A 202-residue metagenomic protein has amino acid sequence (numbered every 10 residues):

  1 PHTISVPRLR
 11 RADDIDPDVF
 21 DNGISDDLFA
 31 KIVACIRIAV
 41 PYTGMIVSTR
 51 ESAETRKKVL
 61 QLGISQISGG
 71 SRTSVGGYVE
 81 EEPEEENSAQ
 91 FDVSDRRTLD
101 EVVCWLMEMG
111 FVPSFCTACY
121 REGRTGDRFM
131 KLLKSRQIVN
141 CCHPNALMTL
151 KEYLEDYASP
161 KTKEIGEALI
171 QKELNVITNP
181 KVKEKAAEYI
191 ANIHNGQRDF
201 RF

Functional and structural regions predicted by a protein language model:
P1-I15, S25-E54, Q61, Q66 (+1 more regions): Conserved C-terminal portion of the radical SAM core fold that forms the substrate/S-adenosylmethionine-binding
V19-F20, P41-T43, S88-Q90: Short, contiguous strand/loop micro-motifs
F20-L28, S94: Alpha-helix N-cap and loop-to-helix initiation/capping positions
K57, L62-S65, S71-F202: Radical SAM enzyme core and accessory elements
